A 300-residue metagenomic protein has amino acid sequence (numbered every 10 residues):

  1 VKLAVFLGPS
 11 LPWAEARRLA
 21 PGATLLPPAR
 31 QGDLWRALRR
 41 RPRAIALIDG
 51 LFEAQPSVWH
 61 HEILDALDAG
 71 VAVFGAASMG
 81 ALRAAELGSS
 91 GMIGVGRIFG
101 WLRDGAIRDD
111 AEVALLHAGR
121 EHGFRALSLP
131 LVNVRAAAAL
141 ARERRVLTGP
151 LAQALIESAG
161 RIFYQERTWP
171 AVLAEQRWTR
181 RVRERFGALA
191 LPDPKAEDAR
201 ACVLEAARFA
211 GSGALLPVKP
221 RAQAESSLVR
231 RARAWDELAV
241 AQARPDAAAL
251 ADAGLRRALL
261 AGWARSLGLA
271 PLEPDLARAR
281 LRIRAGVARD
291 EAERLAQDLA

Functional and structural regions predicted by a protein language model:
G22-A37: A short, well-structured beta->alpha microelement
L26-P27, A46-L47, V73-A77: General beta-strand structural signal in soluble alpha/beta enzymes
R43-F52: Short, basic, glycine/proline-bearing loop/turn elements
V58-V71: Catalytic-core regions built around general acid/base machinery
M79-A118: Class I SAM-dependent methyltransferase SAM-binding "motif I" and its flanking Rossmann-like core
V132-F186: Charge-patterned, long linear interaction tracts outside catalytic cores
V172-D246: Acidic catalytic cores of enzymes that act on phosphate-bearing nucleotides/polynucleotides
A234-A300: Peptidyl-prolyl cis-trans isomerase
